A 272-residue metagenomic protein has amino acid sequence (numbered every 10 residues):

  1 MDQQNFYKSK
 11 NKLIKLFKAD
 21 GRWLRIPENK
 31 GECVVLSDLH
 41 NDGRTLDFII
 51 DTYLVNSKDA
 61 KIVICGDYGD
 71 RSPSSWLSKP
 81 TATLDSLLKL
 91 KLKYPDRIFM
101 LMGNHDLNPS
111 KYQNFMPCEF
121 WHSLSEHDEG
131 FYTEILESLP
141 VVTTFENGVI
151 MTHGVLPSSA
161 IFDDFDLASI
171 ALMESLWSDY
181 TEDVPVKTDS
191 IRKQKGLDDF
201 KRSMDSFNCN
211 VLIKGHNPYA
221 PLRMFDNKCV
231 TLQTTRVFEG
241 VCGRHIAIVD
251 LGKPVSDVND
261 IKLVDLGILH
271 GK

Functional and structural regions predicted by a protein language model:
M1-T81: N-terminal active-site segment of His-dependent metallophosphoesterases
Q3, Y7-K10, M116-D128, E134 (+2 more regions): Active-site-proximal loop/helix segment associated with metal-binding centers of metalloenzymes
K30-E32, K58-K61, Y68-M151, P157-S158 (+1 more regions): Active-site neighborhood of divalent metal-dependent phosphoester bond hydrolases
V35-S37, I62-G66, F99-N104, M151-T152 (+4 more regions): Active-site neighborhood of phospho(di)ester-bond hydrolases with catalytic His/Asp-centered motifs
H40-R44, D70-S74, H105-Y112, P157-S159 (+2 more regions): Active-site environment of divalent metal-dependent phosphoester hydrolases
F48-Y53, S86-L90, R202-S203: A generic secondary-structure signal
P140-T144, L222-M224, G243-D250: Short beta-strand scaffold segments in enzyme catalytic cores
C229-K272: Binuclear metal-dependent phosphoesterase catalytic core
